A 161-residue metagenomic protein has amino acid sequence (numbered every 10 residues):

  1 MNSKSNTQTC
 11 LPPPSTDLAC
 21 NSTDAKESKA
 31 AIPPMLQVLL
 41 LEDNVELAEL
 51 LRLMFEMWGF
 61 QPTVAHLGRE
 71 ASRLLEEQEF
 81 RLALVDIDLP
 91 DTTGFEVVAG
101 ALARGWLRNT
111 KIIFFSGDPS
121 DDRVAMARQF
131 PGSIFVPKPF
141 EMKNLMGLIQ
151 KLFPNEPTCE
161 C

Functional and structural regions predicted by a protein language model:
M1-L39, E141-C161: Non-catalytic signal-transmission and effector/linker regions of two-component phosphorelay proteins
E42: Conserved acidic carboxylate
V45-T63, F130-S133: Two-component/phosphorelay signaling modules centered on CheY-like receiver
V64-L82: Acidic, metal-coordinating helix/loop segments flanking the phosphotransfer/catalytic sites of two-component signaling
L67, T93-E96: Acidic catalytic/metal-coordinating carboxylates
F95-E96, D118-P137, K143, G147: Alpha4 helix (beta4-alpha4-beta5 surface) of REC/receiver domains from two-component response regulators
F95-R108: Short amphipathic alpha-helix used as the core "switch/output" element in two-component signaling
